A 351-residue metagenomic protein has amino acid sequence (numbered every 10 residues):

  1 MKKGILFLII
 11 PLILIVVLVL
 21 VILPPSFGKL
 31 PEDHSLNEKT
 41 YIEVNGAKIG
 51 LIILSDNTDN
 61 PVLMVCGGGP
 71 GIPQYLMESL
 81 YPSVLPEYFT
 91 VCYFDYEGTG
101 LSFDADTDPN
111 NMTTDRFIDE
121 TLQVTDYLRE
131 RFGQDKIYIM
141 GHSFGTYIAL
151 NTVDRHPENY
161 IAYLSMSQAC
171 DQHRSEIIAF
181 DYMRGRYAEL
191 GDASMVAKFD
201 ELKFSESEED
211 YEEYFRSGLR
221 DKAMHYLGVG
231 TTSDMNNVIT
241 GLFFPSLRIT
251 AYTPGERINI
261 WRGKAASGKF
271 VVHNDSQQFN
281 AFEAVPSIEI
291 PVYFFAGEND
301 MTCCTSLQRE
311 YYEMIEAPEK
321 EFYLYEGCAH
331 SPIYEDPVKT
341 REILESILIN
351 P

Functional and structural regions predicted by a protein language model:
P70-P82: The serine-hydrolase catalytic nucleophile loop
L85-D104: Conserved alpha/beta-hydrolase
R116-K136: Conserved acidic catalytic loop of the alpha/beta-hydrolase fold
Q134-I177: Conserved hydrolase catalytic core segment
I161-E206: A catalytic-pocket lid/entrance helix-loop region that shapes and gates access to the active site across common
A193-E283, I290: Alpha/beta-hydrolase
I288, F294-A296, D300: Short beta-strand/loop motif that positions the catalytic acidic residue of the alpha/beta-hydrolase fold
C328-P337: Catalytic histidine-centered segment of alpha/beta-hydrolase-like enzymes
